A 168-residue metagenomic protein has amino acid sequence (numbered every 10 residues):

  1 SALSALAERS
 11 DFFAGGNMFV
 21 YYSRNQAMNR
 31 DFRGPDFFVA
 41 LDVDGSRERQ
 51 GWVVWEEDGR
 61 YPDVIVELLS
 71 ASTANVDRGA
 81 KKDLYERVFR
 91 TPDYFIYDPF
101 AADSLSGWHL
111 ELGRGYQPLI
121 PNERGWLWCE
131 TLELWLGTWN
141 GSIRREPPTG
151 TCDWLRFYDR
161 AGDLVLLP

Functional and structural regions predicted by a protein language model:
S1-A27: Active-site acidic/histidine clusters and adjacent loop/turn architecture that either coordinate catalytic ions
A2, Y22-P35, A40-V64, L68-F89 (+1 more regions): C-terminal interaction segment
F13-G15, F95-D98: A structural signal for short, well-ordered beta-strand segments and their strand-loop junctions that often border
P92: Short acidic/polar active-site loop segments enriched in Thr and Asp
